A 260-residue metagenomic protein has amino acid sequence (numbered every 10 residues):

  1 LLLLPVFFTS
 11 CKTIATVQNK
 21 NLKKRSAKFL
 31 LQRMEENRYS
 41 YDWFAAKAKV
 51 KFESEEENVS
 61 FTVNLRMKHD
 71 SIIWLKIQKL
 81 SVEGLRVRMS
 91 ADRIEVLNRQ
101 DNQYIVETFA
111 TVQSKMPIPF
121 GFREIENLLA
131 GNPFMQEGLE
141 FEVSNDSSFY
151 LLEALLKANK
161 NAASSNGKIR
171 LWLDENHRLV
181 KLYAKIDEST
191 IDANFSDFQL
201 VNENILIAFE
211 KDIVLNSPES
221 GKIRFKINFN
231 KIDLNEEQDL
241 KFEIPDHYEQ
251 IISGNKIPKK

Functional and structural regions predicted by a protein language model:
L1-L2: Sec-dependent signal peptide recognition, specifically the positively charged N-region followed immediately by
F7-S10: C-terminal motif of bacterial Sec signal peptides marking the signal peptidase cleavage site
T13, V17, F141-Q250, N255: Gly/Pro-enriched, hydrophobic low-complexity segments that function as extracytoplasmic propeptides/linkers
A15-R93: Start-of-domain marker
I72-R123: An acidic-aromatic
V82-G84, M135-Q136, N159-N161, V201: Short beta-strands and strand-coil junctions in structured, solvent-facing domains, enriched
K115-S144: C-terminal low-complexity, charged extensions that often adopt amphipathic alpha-helices
I257-K260: Short acidic DE-rich linear segments
